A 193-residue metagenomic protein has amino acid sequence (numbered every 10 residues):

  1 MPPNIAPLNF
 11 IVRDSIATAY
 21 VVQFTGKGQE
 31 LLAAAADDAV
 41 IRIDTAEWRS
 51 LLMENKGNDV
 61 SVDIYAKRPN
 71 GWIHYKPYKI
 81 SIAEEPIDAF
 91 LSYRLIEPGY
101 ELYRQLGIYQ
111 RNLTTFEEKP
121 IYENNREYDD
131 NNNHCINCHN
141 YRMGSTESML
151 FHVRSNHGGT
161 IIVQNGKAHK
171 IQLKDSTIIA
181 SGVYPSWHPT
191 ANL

Functional and structural regions predicted by a protein language model:
M1-L193: Sequence signature of WD/YWTD-type beta-propeller architectures
